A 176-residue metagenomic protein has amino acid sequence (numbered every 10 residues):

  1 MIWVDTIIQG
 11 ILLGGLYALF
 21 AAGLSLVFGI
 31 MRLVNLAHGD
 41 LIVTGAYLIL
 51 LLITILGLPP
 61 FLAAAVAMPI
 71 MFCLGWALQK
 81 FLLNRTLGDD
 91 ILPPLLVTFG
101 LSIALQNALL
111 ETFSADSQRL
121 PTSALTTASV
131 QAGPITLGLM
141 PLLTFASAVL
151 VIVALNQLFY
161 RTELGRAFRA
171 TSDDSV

Functional and structural regions predicted by a protein language model:
M1-M31, A37-T171: Small-residue-rich transmembrane alpha-helical segments that form helix-helix packing/gating elements in polytopic
